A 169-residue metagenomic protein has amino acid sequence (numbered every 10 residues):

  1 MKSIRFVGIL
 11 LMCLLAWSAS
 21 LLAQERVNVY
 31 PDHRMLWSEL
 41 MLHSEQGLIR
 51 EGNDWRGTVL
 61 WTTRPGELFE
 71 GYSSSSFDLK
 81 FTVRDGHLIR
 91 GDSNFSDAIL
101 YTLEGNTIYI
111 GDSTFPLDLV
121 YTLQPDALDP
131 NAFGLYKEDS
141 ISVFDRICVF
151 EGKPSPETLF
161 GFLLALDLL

Functional and structural regions predicted by a protein language model:
M1-G8: Bacterial N-terminal signal peptides that target proteins for export
F6, L21-A23: C-terminal functional modules of predominantly eukaryotic multidomain proteins
G8-S18: Bacterial N-terminal signal peptides
A23-T58, T63-G66, S76-D78, T82-L169: Long terminal segments
